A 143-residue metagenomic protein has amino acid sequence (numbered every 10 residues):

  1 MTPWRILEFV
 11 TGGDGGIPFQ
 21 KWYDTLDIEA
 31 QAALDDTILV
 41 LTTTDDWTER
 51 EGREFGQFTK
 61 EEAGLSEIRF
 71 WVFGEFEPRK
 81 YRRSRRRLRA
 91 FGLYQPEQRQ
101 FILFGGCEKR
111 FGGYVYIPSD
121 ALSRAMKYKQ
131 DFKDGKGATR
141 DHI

Functional and structural regions predicted by a protein language model:
M1-R86, P96-Q98, E108-I143: Basic, Lys/Arg-enriched alpha-helical interface segments
R89-G92: Short acidic loop-to-beta-strand element that houses the catalytic metal-binding Asp/Glu of nuclease active sites
I102-G106: Short, well-ordered beta-strand elements
